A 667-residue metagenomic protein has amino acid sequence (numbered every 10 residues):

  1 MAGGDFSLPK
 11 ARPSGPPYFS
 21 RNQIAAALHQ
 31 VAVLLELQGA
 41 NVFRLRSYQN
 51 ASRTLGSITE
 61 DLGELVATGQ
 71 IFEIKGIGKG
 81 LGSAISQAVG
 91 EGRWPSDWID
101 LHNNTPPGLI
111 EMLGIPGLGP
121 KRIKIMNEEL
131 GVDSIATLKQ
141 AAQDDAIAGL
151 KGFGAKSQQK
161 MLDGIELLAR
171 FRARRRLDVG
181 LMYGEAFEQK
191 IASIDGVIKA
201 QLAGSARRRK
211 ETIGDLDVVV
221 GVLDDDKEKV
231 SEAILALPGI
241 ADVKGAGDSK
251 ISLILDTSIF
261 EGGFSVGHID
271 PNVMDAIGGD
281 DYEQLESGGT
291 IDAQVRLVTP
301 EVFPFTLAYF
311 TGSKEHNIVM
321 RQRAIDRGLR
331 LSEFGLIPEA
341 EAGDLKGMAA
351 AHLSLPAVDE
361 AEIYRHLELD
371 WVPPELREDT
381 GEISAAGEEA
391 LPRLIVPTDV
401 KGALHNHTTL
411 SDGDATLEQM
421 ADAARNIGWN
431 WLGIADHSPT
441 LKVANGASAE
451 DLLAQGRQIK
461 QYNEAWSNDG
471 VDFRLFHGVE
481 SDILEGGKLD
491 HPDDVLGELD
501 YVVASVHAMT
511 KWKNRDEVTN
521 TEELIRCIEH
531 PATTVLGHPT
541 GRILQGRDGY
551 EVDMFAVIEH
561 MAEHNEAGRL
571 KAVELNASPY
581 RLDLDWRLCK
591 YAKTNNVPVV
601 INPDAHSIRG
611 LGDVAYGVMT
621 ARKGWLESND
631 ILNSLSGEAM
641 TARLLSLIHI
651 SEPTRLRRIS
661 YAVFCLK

Functional and structural regions predicted by a protein language model:
A2-L8, Y18, V42, S47-L216 (+7 more regions): Accessory alpha-helical DNA-binding modules that contact the DNA backbone or grooves
G4-A40: Charged, compositionally biased N-terminal leader segments and the immediate start of the first structured element
S7-P9, P17, R209-K210, L216-H407 (+4 more regions): Charged catalytic cores and adjacent phosphate/nucleic-acid-binding surfaces used for phosphate/nucleic-acid chemistry
P17, R21-I24, N41-R44, R176 (+8 more regions): Generic structural signal for well-ordered, non-membrane alpha-helical segments in soluble metabolic enzymes
L202, L404-N406, E480: Two-metal-ion RNase H-like nuclease active-site motif
T409-D412: Short acidic, Gly/Ser-rich segments with clustered Asp/Glu that frequently serve as metal-coordination loops in enzyme
G433-I434, V479-E480: Core AdoMet radical
I648-K667: Single conserved hydrophobic/aromatic residue that forms the stacking wall/gate of nucleotide- or nucleobase-binding
